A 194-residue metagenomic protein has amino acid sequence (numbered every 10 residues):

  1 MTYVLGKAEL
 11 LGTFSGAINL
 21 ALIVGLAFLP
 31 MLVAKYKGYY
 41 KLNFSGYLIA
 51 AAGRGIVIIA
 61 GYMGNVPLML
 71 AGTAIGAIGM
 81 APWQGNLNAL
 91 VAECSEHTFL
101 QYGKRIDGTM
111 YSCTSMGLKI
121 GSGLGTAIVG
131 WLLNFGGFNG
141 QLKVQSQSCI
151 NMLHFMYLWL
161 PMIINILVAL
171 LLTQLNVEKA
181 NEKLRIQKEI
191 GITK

Functional and structural regions predicted by a protein language model:
T2-K194: Membrane-embedded alpha-helical bundles of multi-pass transporters/translocases, especially carrier/permease families
